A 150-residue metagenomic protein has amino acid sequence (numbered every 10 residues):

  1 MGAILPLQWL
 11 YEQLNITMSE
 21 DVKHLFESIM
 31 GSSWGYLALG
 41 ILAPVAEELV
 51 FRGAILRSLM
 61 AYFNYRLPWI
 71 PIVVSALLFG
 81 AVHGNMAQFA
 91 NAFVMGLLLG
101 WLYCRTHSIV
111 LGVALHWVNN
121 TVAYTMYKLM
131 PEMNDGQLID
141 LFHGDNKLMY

Functional and structural regions predicted by a protein language model:
M1-A46, L56-N64, G136-F142: Juxtamembrane helix-loop-helix connectors linking adjacent transmembrane helices in multi-pass membrane enzymes
S33, L37, A90-L98, V118 (+1 more regions): Membrane-embedded alpha-helical segments of multi-pass membrane proteins, especially the transmembrane helices
S33, L37, W69-V74, F89-A90 (+1 more regions): Hydrophobic alpha-helical transmembrane segments
L42, V74-L78, A90, V94 (+2 more regions): Hydrophobic residues within alpha-helical transmembrane segments of multi-pass solute transporters/permease subunits
A46-V74, W101-S108: Membrane-interface helix/loop boundary segments of multi-pass membrane proteins
V50-L59, A90, A114, A123: Active-site-flanking alpha-helical
A81-A87: Membrane-interface helix caps and helix-loop-helix hairpins in membrane proteins
W117-Y150: C-terminal membrane module of polytopic membrane proteins
